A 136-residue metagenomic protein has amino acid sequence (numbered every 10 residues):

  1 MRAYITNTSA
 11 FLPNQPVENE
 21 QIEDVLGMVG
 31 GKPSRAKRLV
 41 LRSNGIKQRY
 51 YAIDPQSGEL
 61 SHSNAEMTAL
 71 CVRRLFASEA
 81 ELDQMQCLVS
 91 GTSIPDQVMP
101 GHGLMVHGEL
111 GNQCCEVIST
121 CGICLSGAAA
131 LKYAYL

Functional and structural regions predicted by a protein language model:
M1-Q86: Conserved active-site "lid/cap" helical segment
T6-S9, G91, C121: Short beta-strand segments
I22, G27-M28, G101-Q113, Y135: A glycine- and small-aliphatic-rich helix-loop capping segment at beta-alpha/alpha-beta transitions that lines
M67-R74, C87, G101, M105 (+3 more regions): Generic beta-strand or strand-like secondary-structure segments
Q84-C87, G108-C121: Glycine/charged-rich beta-loop-alpha catalytic/anionic-binding loops adjacent to active sites
V89-T92, D96, L110, C114 (+1 more regions): Generic hydrophobic/packing signal
T92-M99, C124-G127: Gly/Ser/Thr-rich loops at beta-strand to alpha-helix junctions that form or flank small-molecule/cofactor-binding
C121-L136: Active-site-proximal alpha-helical scaffold in enzymes
